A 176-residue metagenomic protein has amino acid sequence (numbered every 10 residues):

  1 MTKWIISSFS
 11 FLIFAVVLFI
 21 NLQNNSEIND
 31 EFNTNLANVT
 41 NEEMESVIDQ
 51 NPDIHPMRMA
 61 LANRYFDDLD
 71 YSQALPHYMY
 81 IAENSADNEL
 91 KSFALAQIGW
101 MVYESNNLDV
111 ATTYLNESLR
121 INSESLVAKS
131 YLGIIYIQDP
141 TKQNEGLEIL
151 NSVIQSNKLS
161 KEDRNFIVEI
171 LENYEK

Functional and structural regions predicted by a protein language model:
M1-Q50: Long, contiguous interaction/recruitment modules in multidomain scaffold/adaptor proteins
W4-L18, N144-K176: Terminal, low-structured helical/coil segments at or just beyond the last alpha-helical repeat
T34-A37, Y71, L108, K142-Q143: TPR-repeat structural position
S46-V47, I81, E117-S118, S152-V153: Canonical positions in the second alpha-helix
M57, K91-A94, A128, D163: TPR alpha-solenoid repeat register
A60, A94-Q97, Y131, F166-I170: Canonical tetratricopeptide repeat
N63-I121, I134, Q138: Alpha-helical adaptor scaffolds
